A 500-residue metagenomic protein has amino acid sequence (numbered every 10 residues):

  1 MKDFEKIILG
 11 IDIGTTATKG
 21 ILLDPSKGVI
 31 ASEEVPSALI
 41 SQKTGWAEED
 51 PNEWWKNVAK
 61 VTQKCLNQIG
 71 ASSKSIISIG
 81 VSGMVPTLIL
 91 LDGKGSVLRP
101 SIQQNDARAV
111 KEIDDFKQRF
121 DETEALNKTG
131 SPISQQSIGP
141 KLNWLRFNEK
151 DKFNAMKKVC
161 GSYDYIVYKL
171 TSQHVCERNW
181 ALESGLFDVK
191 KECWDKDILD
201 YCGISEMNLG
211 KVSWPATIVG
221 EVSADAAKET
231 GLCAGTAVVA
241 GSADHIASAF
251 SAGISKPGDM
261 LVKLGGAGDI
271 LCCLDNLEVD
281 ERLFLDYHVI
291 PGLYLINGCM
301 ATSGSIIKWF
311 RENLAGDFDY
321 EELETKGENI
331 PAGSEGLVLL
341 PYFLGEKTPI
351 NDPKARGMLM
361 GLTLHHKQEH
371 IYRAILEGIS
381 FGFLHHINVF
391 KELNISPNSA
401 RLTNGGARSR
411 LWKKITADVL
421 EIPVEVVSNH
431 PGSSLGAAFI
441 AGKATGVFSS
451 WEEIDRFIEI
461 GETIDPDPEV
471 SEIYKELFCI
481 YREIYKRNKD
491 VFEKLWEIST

Functional and structural regions predicted by a protein language model:
M1-R99, N127, A155, A227-K228 (+3 more regions): N-terminal glycine/serine-rich phosphate-binding loop of ATP-dependent small-molecule kinases, especially carbohydrate
K2-D3, L9-G10, K117-G130, S134 (+4 more regions): Active-site core segments that coordinate phosphate-bearing ligands/cofactors across diverse enzyme families
K27, D50, I79, D106 (+3 more regions): Residue-level signal for inorganic ion chemistry
E33, M207-S213, A237-V239, E425-V427: General small-molecule cofactor/ligand-binding pocket signal
Q68-Q104, T129-Q136, V167-D188, K211-W214 (+1 more regions): Short beta-strand-loop/turn "lid" adjacent to the catalytic site in phosphate-handling enzymes
G70-S73, S82, F153, E206 (+2 more regions): Alpha-helix termination/capping residues and helix-transition junctions
T87-I89, K111-D115, S248-F250: Pocket-flanking alpha-helical
